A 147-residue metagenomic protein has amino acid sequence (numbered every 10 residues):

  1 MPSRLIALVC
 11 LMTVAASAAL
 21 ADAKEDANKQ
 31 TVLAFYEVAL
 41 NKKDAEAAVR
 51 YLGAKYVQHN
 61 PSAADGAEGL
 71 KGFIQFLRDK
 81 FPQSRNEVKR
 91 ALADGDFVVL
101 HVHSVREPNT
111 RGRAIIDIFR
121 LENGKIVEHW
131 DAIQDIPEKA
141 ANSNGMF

Functional and structural regions predicted by a protein language model:
M1-L5: Positively charged n-region of N-terminal signal peptides that target proteins for export
I6-A16: Bacterial N-terminal signal peptides
A18-F147: C-terminal and inter-domain tail/linker signature
